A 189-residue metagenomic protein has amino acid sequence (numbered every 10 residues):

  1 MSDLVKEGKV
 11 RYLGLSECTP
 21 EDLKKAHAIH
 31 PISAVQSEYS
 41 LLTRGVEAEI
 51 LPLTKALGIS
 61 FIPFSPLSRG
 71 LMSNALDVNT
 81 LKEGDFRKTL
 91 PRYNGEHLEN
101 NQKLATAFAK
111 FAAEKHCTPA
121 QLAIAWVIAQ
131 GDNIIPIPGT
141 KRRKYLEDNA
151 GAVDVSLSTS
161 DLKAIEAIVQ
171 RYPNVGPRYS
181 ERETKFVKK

Functional and structural regions predicted by a protein language model:
M1-G45, E49, I59-S60: Glycine/proline-rich, positively charged, aromatic-decorated active-site loop/lid region on the catalytic face
K9-Y12, A109-A125: Acyl activation and transfer enzymes in specialized metabolism, enriched for ANL adenylate-forming modules
V10-Y12, D132-I135: Short active-site oxyanion
L13, V35, T54, F61-F64 (+4 more regions): Conserved, mostly hydrophobic/aromatic
T19, Y39-T43, S65-M72, W126 (+1 more regions): Glycine-rich beta-alpha junction loops
V46-K82, T118: Aromatic-lined glycan-binding groove of carbohydrate-active enzymes
A56, E83-K110, E114, A129 (+2 more regions): Terminal-tail/helix-coil boundary detector
I135-Y145: Glycine-rich phosphate-binding active-site loops on the catalytic face of alpha/beta enzymes
